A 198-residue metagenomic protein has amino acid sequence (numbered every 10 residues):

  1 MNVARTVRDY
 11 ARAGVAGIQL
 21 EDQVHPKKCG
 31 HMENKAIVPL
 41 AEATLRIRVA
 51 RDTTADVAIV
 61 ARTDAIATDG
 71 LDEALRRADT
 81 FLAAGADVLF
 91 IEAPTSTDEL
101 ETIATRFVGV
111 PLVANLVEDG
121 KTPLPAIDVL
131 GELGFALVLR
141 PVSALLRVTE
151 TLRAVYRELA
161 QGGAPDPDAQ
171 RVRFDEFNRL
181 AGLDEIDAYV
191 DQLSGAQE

Functional and structural regions predicted by a protein language model:
M1-R157, Q192-E198: Alpha/beta enzyme core
L145-E198: Extended, intrinsically disordered, low-complexity segments
